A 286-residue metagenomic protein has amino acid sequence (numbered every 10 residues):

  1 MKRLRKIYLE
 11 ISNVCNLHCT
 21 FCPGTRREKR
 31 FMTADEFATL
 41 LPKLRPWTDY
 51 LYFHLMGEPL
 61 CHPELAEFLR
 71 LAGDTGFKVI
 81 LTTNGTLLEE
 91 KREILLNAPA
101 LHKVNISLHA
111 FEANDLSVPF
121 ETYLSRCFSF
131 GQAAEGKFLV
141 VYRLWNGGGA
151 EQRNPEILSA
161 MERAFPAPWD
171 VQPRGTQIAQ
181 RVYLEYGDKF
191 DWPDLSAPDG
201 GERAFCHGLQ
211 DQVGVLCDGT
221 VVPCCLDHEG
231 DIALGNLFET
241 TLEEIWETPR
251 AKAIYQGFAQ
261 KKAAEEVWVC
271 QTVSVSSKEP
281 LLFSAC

Functional and structural regions predicted by a protein language model:
M1-E28, P42, T220, C225 (+1 more regions): N-terminal pre-core extensions flanking Radical SAM catalytic domains
M1-V104, A113-E121, P280-F283: Conserved alpha-helical substructure of the radical SAM core
A38, A66, L124-S125, E243 (+1 more regions): Generic alpha-helical structural signal
H62-A204: Conserved AdoMet/S-adenosylmethionine-binding subsite of the radical SAM
A133-V140, P166-G201, L226-V275: C-terminal accessory region of radical SAM enzymes
H207-L209: Short, small/polar residue-rich loop motifs at catalytic or cofactor-binding pockets
V215-L216: Short, acidic, Ser/Thr-enriched surface-loop or helix-capping motifs
